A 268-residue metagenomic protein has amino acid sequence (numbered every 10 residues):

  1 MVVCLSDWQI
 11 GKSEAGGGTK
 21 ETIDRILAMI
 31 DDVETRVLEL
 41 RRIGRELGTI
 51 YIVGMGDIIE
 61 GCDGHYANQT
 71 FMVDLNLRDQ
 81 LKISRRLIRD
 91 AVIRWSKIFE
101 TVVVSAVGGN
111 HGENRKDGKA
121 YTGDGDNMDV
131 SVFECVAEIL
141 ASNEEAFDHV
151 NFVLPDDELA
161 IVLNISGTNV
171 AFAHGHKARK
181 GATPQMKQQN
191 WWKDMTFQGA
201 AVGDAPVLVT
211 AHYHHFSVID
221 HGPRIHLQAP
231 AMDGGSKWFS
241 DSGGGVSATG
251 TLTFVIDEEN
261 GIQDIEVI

Functional and structural regions predicted by a protein language model:
M1-W8, T19-E138: Core catalytic region of metal-dependent phosphoesterases/phosphodiesterases, especially metallo-beta-lactamase-like
Q9-E14: Metal-dependent catalytic core segments for phosphate chemistry
S96, T122-E158, S166-E266: Conserved beta-sheet core of the metallophosphoesterase superfamily
